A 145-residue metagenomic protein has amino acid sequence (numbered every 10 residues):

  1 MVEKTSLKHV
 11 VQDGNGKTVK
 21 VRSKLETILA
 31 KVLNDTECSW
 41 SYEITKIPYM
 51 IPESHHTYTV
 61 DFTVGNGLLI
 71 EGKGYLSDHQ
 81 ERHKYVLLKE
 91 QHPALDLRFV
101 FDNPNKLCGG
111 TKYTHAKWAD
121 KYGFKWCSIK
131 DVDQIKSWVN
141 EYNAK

Functional and structural regions predicted by a protein language model:
M1-K145: Nucleic-acid endo/exonuclease domains
